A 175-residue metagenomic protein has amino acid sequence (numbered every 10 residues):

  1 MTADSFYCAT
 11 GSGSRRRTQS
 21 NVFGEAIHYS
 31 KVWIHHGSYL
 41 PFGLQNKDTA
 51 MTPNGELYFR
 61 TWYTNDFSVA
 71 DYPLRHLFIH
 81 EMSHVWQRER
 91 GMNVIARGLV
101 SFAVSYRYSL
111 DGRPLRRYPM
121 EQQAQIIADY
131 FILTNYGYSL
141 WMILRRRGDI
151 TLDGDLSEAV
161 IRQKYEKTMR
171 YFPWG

Functional and structural regions predicted by a protein language model:
M1-S5: Short, contiguous pre-domain boundary segments
F6-P53: Auxiliary, metal-adjacent structural segments of Zn-dependent hydrolase domains
C8-A9, W62, R88: Short catalytic/metal-binding and nucleic-acid-binding patches
G11-R15, S20, I27, M92 (+1 more regions): Metalloprotease/metallohydrolase-associated module, dominated by Zn2+-dependent proteases
G37-P41, L57, Y63-N65, S83 (+2 more regions): Short, solvent-exposed loop/turn segments at secondary-structure junctions
L44-T49, L57-I79, P114-R116: Short pre-active-site segment immediately N-terminal to the catalytic Zn-binding motif
H76-R88: Active-site recognition of the HExxH zinc-binding catalytic motif
